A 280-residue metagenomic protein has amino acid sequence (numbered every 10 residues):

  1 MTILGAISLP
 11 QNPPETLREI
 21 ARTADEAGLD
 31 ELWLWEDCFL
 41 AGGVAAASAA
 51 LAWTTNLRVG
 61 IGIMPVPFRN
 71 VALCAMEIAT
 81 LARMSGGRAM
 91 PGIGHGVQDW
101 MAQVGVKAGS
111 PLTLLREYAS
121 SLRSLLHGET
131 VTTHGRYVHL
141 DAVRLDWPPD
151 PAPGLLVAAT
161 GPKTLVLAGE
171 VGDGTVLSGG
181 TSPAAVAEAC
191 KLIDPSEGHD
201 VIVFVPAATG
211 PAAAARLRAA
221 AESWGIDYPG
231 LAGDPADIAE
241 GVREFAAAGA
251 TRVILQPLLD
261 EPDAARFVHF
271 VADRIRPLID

Functional and structural regions predicted by a protein language model:
M1-D280: Active-site-adjacent structural elements that line small-molecule/cofactor binding pockets in enzymes
